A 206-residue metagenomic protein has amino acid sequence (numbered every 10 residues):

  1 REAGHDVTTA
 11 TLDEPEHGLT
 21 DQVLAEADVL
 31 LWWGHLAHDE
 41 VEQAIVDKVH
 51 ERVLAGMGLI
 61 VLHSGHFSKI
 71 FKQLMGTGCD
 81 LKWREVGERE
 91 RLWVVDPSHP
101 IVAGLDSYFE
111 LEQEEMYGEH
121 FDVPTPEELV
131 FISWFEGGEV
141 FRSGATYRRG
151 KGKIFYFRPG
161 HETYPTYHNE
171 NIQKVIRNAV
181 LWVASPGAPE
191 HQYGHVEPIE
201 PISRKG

Functional and structural regions predicted by a protein language model:
R1, D6, W83-R158: Catalytic beta-strand/loop cores that center a nucleophilic Ser/Cys/Thr and support acyl-enzyme chemistry
E2-A3, F141, R149-G206: Extracellular ligand-binding/catalytic regions of CAZymes and related secreted enzymes and adhesion modules
A3-E16: A short beta-strand-loop structural module common to alpha/beta enzyme folds
E14-H17, H35-D39, G65-K69, Y108 (+2 more regions): Solvent-exposed loop/turn segments at secondary-structure junctions within structured extracellular/periplasmic domains
V23-L30: Short acidic/histidine-rich motifs immediately flanking catalytic phosphotransfer sites in two-component signaling
L31-W32, V61: Redox-cofactor binding/interface segments in oxidoreductases and associated redox assembly factors
A37-L105: A glycine-rich, often tryptophan-bearing local segment used as a flexible ligand/cofactor-contacting loop or short
